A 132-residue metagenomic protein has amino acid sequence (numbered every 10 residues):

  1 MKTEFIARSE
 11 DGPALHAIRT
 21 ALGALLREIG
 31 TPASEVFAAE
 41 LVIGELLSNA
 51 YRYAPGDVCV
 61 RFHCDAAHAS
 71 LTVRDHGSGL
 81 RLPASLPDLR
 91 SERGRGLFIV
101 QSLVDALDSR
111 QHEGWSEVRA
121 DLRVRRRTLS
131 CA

Functional and structural regions predicted by a protein language model:
M1-F5, Y51-A132: Conserved beta-strand-loop-beta-strand hairpin that lines the nucleotide-binding pocket of ATP/GTP-utilizing enzymes
A7-R8, V36: Hydrophobic coiled-coil of the DHp/HisKA dimerization-phosphotransfer domain of two-component sensor histidine kinases
R8, I29, R90: Active-site oxyanion-binding pockets that recognize sulfate/phosphate
R8-A14: A short beta-loop-alpha structural element at the N-terminal edge of CoA-dependent acyl/N-acetyltransferase catalytic
H16-G44: Conserved short strand/loop->alpha-helix "switch" segment adjacent to the catalytic nucleotide/phosphoryl-transfer site
L46-N49: His-Asp-centered metal-binding catalytic motifs of divalent-metal-dependent phosphohydrolases/nucleases
